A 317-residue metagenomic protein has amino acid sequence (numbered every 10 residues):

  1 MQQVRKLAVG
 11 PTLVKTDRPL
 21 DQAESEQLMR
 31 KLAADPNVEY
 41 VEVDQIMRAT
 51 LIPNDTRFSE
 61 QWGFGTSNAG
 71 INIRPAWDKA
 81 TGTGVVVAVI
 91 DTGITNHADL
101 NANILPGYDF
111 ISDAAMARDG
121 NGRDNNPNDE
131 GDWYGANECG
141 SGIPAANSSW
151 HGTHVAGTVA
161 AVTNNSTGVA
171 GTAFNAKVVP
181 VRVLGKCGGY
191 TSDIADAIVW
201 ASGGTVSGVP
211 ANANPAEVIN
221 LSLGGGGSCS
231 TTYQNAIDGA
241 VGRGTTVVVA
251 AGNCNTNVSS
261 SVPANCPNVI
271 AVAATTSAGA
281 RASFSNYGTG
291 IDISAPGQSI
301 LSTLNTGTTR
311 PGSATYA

Functional and structural regions predicted by a protein language model:
M1-T56, R74-P75, T83: Inhibitory N-terminal propeptides of secreted protease zymogens
V9, P19-L20, Q45-A49, T92-N96 (+9 more regions): Solvent-exposed loop/turn segments at secondary-structure junctions within structured extracellular/periplasmic domains
V14, V38-V41, A76, V169 (+4 more regions): Generic structural signal for small/hydrophobic residues in well-ordered secondary structure, especially within
N37, D99, N103, G168 (+2 more regions): Glycine-centered tight turns that cap/initiate beta-strands
D55-V179, G185-W200, G204-V218, G242 (+2 more regions): Active-site core segment of subtilase-fold serine proteases
D113, T245, S261-A317: Extracellular S/T/G-rich loop segment that most often corresponds to the catalytic His/Ser-adjacent loop
N220-S222, V248-G252, V272: Active-site neighborhood of phospho(di)ester-bond hydrolases with catalytic His/Asp-centered motifs
C229-V247, V262, N268: Catalytic-core regions built around general acid/base machinery
